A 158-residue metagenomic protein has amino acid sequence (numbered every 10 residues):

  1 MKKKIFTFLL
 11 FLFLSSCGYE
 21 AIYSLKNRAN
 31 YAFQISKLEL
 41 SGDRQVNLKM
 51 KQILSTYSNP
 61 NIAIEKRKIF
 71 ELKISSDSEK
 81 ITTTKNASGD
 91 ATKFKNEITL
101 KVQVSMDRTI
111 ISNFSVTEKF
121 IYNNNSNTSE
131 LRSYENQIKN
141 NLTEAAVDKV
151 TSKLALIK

Functional and structural regions predicted by a protein language model:
M1-K2, G18: N-terminal hydrophobic targeting signals that begin at the initiator methionine
K2-L10: Sec-dependent signal peptide recognition, specifically the positively charged N-region followed immediately by
F11-Q34: Bacterial Sec signal peptide processing site at the extreme N-terminus
K26, E135-K158: Compositionally biased, intrinsically disordered linkers/stalks adjacent to structured regions
K26-A29, K37, S115, N125-S126: Solvent-exposed, flexible loop/coil residues
N30-S41, E130: Acidic/histidine-rich, surface-exposed loop or edge segments in extracytoplasmic proteins
S41-S55: Short extracytoplasmic
Q52, T56, N61-K66, E71-S115 (+2 more regions): Surface-exposed short loop/turn segments
